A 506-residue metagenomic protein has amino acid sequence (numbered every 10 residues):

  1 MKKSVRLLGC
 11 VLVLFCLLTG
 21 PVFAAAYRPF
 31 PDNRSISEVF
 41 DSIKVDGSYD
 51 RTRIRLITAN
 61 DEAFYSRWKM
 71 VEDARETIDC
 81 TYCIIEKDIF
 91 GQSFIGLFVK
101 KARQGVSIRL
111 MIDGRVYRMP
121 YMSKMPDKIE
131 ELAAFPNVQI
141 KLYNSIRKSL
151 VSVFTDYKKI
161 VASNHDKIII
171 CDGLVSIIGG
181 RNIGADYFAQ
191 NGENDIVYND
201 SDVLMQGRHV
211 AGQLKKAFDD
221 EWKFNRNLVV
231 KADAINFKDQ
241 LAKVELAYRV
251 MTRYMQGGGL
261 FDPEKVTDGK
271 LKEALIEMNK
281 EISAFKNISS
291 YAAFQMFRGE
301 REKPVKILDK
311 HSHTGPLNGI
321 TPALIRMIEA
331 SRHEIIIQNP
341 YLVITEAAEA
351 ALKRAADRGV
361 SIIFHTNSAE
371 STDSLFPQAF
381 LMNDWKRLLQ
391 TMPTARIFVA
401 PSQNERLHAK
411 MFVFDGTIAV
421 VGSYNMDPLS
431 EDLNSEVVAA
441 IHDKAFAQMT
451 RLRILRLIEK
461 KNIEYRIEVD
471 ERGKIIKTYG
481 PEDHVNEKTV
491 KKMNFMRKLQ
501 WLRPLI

Functional and structural regions predicted by a protein language model:
M1-G9: Bacterial N-terminal signal peptides that target proteins for export
G9-T19: Bacterial N-terminal signal peptides
F23-R55, A63, Q104-V175, A185 (+4 more regions): PLD/PLD-like phosphodiesterase catalytic module centered on the HKD motif
T52-R55, M251-G319: Active-site cores of enzymes that catalyze phosphoryl transfer or operate on phosphate-rich substrates
K69, S93-L97, R326, A347-R354: A short acidic, amphipathic alpha-helical/loop segment
M70-R75, A102, I325-H333: Secondary-structure "cap/kink" motif recognition
I78: Phosphate/adenylate-binding glycine loop and adjacent helical scaffold
G207-H209, Q213-L260: Non-catalytic, alpha-helical, charged scaffold/linker segments that couple or flank catalytic or architectural cores
